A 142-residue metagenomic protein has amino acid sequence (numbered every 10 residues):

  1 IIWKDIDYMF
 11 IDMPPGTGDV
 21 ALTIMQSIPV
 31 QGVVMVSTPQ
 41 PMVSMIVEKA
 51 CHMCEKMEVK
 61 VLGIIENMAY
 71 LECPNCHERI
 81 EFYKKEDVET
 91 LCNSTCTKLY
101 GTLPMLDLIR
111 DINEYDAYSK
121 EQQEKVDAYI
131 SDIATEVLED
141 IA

Functional and structural regions predicted by a protein language model:
I1-K4, Q26-P29, K56-M57: Conserved catalytic network of the ASCE P-loop NTPase/AAA+ motor domain
I1-T23: Switch II (G3) loop of P-loop NTPases
M13, Q26, I133: Glycine-rich phosphate-binding loops of nucleotide-dependent enzymes
P14, P41-I46, E81-F82: Active-site glycine- and acidic-residue-rich loops that bind and position anionic ligands or nucleotide-like cofactors
T17-G32, P41-M42: ATP-dependent NMP and nucleoside kinases share a basic, alpha-helical "lid"
L22-M25, V47-E48, H77: Short amphipathic alpha-helical segments
G32-P41, M45-I64: Helical hairpin unit composed of two closely spaced alpha helices linked by a short loop
M53-A142: C-terminal lobe/tail of nucleotide-utilizing enzymes
